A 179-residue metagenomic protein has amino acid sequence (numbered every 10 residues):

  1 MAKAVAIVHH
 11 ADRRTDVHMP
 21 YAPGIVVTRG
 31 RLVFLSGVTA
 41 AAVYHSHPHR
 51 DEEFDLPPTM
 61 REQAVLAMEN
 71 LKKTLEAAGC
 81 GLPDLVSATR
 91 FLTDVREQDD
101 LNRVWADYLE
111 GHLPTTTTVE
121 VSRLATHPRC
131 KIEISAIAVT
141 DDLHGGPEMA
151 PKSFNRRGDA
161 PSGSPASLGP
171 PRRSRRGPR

Functional and structural regions predicted by a protein language model:
M1-E69, K73-S87, L92-R179: N-terminal presequence-like segments and the immediate start of the first folded domain
